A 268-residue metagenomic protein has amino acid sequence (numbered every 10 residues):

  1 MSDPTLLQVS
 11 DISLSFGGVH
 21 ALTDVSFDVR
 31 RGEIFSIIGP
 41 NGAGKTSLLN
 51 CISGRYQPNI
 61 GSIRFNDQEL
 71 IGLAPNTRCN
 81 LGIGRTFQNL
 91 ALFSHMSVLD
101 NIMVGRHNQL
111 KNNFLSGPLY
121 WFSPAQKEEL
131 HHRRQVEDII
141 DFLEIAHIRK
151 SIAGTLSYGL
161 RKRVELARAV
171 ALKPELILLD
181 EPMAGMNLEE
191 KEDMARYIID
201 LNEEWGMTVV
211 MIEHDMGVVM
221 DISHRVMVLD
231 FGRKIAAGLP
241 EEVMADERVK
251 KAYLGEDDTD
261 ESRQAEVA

Functional and structural regions predicted by a protein language model:
S2-A268: Glycine-rich phosphate-binding loops of nucleotide-dependent enzymes
